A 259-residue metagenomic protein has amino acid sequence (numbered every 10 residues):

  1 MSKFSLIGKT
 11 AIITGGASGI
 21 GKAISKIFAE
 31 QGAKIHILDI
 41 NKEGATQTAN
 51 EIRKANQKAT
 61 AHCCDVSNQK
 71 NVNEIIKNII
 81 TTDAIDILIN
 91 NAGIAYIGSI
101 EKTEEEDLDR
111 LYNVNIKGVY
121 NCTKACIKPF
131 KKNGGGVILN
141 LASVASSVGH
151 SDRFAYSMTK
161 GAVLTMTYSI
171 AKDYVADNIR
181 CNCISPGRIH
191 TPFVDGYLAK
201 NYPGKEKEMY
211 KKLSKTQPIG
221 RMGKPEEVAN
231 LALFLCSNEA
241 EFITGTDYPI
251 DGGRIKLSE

Functional and structural regions predicted by a protein language model:
S2, V148, L233, T244-E259: Short C-terminal tail/terminal secondary-structure segment of NAD(P)H-dependent dehydrogenase/reductase domains
S99-I100, E104-Y112, L213: Substrate-binding pocket helix/loop in short-chain dehydrogenase/reductase
T103, G149-S157, S169, Y197: Active-site loop-to-helix junction immediately N-terminal to the catalytic Tyr of the SDR YXXXK motif in Rossmann-fold
T123, T159, T167: Active-site helix of classical SDR
K128, K172-A176, E241: Alpha-helical segment proximal to the catalytic Tyr-Lys
S143: Residue(s) in the substrate-gating loop at a strand-loop-helix junction that position the organic substrate next
C183, T191, K205-E239, I243 (+1 more regions): C-terminal helical subdomain
